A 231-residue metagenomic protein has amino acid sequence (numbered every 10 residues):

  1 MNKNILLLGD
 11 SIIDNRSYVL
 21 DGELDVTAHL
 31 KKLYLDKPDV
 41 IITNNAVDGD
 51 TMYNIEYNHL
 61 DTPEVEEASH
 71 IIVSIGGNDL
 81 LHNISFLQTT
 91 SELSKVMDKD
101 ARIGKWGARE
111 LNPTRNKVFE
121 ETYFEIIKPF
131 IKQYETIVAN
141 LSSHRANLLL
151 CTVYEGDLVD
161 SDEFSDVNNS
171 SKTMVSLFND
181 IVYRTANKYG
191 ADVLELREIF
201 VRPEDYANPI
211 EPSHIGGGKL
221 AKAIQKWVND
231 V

Functional and structural regions predicted by a protein language model:
M1-D48, Y53, N58-E67: Serine-esterase "nucleophile elbow" of acetyl-processing enzymes
L60-H214, G218-V231: Alpha-helical cap/lid subdomain in secreted, periplasmic, or secretory-pathway luminal O-acyl-processing enzymes
